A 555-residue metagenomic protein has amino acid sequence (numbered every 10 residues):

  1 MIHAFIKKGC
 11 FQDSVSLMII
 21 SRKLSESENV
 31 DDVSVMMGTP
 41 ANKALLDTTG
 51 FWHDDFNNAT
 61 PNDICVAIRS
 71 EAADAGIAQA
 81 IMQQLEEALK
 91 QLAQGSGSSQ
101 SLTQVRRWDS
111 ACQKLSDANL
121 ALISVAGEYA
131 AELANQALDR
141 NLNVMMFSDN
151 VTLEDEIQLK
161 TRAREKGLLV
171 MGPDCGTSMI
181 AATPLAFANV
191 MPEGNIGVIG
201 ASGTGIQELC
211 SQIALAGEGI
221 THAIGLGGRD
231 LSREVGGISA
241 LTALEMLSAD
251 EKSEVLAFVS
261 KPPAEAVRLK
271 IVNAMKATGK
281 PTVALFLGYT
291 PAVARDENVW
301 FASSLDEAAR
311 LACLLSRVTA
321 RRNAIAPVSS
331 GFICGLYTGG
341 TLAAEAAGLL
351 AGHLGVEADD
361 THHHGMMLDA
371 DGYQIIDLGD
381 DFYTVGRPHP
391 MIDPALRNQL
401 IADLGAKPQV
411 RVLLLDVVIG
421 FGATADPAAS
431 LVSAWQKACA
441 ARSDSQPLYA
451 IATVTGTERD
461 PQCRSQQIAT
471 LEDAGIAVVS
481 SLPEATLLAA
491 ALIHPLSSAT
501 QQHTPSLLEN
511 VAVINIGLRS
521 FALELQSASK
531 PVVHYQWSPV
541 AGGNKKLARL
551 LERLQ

Functional and structural regions predicted by a protein language model:
M1-H503, N510: Catalytic-core regions of core metabolic enzymes, especially those transforming organic acids/acyl-group intermediates
D32, M37, K530-A541: Glycine-rich phosphate/pyrophosphate-binding loops and their adjacent beta-strand/loop elements at enzyme active sites
F56-N57, A499-H503, L507, V540-Q555: Long, continuous compositionally biased terminal/linker segments
P461-Q462, A528-P531: Short helix-capping/linker segments at secondary-structure and domain boundaries
G517-A522, H534: N-terminal-proximal low-complexity accessory segments that begin disordered and transition into the first
